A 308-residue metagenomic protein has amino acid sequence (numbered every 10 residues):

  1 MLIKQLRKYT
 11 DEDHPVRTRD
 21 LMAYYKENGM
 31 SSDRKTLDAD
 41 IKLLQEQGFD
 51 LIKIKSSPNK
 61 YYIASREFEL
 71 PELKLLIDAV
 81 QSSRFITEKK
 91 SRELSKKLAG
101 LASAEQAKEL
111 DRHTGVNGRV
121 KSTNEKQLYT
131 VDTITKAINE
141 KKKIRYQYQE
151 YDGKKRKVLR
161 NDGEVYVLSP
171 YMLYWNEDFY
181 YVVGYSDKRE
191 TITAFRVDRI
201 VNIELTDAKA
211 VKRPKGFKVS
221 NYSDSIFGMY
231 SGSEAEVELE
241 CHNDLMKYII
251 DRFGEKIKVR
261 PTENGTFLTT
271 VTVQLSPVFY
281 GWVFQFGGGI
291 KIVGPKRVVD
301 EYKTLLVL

Functional and structural regions predicted by a protein language model:
M1-A79, N161, L308: Short, basic/aromatic recognition patches that contact phosphate-bearing ligands
D50-I52, P170-M172, K258: Short, surface-exposed charged micro-motifs
K60-Y62, R145, Y181-V183, L268 (+1 more regions): General beta-strand recognition
E69-K155: Bulky hydrophobic/aromatic content
G118-G228, G232-E238: Core beta-strand-centered patch of the WYL/Sm-like small regulatory domain
N221-L308: Polybasic (Lys/Arg-rich)
